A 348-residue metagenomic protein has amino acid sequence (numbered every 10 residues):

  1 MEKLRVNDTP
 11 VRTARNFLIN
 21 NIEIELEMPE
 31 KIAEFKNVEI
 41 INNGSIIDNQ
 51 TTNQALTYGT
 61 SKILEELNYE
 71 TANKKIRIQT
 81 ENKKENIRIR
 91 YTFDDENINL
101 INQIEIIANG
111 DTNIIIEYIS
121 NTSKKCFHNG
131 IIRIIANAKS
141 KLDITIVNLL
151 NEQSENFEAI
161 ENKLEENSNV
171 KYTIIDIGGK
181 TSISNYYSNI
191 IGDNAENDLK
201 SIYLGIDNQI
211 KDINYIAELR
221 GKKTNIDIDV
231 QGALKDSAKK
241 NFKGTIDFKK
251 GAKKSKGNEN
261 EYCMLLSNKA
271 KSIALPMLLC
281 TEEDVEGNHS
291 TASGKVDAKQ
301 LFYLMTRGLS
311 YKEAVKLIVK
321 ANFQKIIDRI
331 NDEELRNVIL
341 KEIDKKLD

Functional and structural regions predicted by a protein language model:
M1-E39: Short, Gly/Pro- and small/polar-rich lid/capping loops
L4, G59-F302, T306-R307, I330 (+1 more regions): Conserved beta-strand/loop scaffold segments within soluble protein domains that form the structured core and edges
L26-N73: Glycine-rich, N-terminal phosphate-binding loop and its surrounding beta-alpha-beta segment
C280, D297, I318-Q324: Small/polar glycine-rich anion-binding or flexible loop at a beta-alpha turn
F323-D332: Short arginine-rich
